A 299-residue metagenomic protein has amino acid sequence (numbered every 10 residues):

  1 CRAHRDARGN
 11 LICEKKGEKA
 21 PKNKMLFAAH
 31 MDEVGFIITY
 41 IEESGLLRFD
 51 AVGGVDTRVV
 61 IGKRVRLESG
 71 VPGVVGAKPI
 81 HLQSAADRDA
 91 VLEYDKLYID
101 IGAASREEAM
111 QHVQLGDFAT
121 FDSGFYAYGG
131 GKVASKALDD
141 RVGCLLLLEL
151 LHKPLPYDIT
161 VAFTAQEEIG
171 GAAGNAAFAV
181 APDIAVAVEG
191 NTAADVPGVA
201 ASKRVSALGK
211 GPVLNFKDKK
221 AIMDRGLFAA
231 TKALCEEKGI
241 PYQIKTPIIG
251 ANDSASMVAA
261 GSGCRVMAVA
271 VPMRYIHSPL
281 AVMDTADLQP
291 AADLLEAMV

Functional and structural regions predicted by a protein language model:
C1-V299: N-terminal hydrophobic/helix-forming segments and targeting peptides
